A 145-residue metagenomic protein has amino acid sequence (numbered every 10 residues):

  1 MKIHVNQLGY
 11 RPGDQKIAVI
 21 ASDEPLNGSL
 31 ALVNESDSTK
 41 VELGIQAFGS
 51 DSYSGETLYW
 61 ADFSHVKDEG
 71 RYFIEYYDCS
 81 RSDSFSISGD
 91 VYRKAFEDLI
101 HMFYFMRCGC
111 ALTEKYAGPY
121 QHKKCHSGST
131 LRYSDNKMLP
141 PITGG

Functional and structural regions predicted by a protein language model:
K2, K16, K40, K67 (+4 more regions): Context-gated lysine
I3-D90: Ligand-binding face of N-terminal immunoglobulin V-set domains in extracellular IgSF glycoproteins
G13, R81-P119: Low-complexity, Pro/Ser/Thr- and charge-rich linker/hinge segments at domain boundaries
D14, F63, Y76, G89 (+4 more regions): Generic alpha-helical secondary structure signal
A47-H65, L112-G145: Active-site-adjacent substrate/metal-binding segments within catalytic domains of carbohydrate-active enzymes
